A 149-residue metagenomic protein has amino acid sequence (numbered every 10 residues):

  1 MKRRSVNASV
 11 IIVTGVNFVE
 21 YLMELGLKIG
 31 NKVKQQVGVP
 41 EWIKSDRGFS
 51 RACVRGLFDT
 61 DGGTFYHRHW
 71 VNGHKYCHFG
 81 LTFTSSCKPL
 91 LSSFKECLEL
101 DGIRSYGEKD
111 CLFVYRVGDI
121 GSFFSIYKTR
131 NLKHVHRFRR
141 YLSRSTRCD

Functional and structural regions predicted by a protein language model:
M1-D149: Internal intein/HINT superfamily modules and their associated LAGLIDADG
